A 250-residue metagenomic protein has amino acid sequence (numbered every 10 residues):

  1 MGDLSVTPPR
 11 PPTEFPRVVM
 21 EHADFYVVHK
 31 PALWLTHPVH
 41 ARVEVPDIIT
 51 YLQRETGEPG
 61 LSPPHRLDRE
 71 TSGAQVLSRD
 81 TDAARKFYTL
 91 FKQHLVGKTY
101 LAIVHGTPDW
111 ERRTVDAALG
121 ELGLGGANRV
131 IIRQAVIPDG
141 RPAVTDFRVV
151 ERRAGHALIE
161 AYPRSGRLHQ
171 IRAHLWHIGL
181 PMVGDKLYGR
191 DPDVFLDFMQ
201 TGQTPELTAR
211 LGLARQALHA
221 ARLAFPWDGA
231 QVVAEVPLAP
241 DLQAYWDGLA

Functional and structural regions predicted by a protein language model:
M1-A250: RNA pseudouridine synthases
